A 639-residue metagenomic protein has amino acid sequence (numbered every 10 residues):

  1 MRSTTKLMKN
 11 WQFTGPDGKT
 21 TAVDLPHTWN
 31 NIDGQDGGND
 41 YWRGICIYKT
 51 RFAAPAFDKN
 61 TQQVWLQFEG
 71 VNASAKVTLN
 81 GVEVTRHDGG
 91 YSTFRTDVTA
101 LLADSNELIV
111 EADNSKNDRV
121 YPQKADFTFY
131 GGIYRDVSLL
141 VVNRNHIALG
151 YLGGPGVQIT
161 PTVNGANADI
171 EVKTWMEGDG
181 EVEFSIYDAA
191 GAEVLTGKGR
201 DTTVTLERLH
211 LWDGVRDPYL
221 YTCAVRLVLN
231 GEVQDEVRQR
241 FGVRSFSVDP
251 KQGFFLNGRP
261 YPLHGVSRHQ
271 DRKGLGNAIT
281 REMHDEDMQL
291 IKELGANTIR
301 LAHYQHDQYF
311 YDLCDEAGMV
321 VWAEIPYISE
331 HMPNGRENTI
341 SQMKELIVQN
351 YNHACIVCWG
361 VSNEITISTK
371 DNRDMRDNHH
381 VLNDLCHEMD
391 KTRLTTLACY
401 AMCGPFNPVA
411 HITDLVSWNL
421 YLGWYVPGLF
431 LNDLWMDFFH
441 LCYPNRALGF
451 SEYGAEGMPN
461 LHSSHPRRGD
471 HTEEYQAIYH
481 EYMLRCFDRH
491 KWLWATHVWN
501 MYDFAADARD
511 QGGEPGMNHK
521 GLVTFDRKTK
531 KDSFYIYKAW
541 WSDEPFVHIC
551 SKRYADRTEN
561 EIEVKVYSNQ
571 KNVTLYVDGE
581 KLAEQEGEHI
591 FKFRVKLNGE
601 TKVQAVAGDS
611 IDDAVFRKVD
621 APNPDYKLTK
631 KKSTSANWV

Functional and structural regions predicted by a protein language model:
M1-H303, Y311-L313, G318-V321, Q342-E345 (+8 more regions): Secreted/periplasmic carbohydrate-active enzymes, especially glycoside hydrolases
E171-K173, M288-I291, T298-W540, E544-T558 (+3 more regions): Substrate-binding/catalytic cleft of secreted carbohydrate-active enzymes, primarily glycoside hydrolases
